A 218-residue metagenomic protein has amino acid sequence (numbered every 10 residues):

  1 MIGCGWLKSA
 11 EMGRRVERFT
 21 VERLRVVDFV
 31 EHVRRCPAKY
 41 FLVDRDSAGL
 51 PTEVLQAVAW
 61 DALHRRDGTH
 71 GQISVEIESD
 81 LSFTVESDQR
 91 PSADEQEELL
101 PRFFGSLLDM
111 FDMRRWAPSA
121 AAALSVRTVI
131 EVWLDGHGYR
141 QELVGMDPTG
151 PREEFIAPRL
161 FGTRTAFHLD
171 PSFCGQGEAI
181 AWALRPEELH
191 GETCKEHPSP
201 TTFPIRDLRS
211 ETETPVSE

Functional and structural regions predicted by a protein language model:
W6, G13-R25, H70, S79-E218: GHKL-type ATPase core
V26-V30: Alpha-helix capping/hinge segments and adjacent helical runs
H32-R35, A57, E98: Charged/polar, solvent-exposed surface patches and flexible loops
R35-L55, L108: Conserved short strand/loop->alpha-helix "switch" segment adjacent to the catalytic nucleotide/phosphoryl-transfer site
C36-K39, D61-R65, R127, E131: Conserved, well-folded catalytic cores of nucleic-acid-processing and energy-transducing macromolecular machines
F41, A59, I73, L81-F83: Alpha-helical oligomerization interfaces and scaffolds
D46-S74, P118-L124: Conserved ATP-binding N-box helix of the HATPase_c
